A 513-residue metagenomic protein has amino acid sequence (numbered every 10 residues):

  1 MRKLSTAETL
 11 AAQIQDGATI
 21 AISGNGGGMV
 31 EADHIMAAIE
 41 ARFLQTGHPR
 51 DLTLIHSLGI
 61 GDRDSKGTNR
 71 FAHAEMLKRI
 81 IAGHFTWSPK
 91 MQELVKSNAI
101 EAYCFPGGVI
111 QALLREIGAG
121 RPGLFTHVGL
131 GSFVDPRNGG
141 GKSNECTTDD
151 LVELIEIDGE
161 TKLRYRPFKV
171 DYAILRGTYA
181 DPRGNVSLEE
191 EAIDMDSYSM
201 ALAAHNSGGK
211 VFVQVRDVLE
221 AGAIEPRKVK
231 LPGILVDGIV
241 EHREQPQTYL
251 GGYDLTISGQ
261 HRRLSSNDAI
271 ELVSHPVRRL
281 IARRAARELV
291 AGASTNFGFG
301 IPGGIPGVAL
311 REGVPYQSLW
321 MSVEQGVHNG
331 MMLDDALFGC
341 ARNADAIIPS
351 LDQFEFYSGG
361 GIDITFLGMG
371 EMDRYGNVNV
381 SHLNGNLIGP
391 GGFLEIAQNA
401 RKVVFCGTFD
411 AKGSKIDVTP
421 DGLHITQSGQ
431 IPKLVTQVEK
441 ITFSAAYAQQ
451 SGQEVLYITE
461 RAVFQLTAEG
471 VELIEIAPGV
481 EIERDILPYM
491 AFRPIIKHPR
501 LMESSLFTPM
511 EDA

Functional and structural regions predicted by a protein language model:
R2-A12, G27-Q45, I55, G61-R70 (+2 more regions): Conserved phosphate- and dinucleotide-binding cores of soluble alpha/beta proteins, encompassing both enzyme active
T6-T19, L280, R284-S294: Glycine-rich phosphate/diphosphate-binding loops that line cofactor/substrate pockets in enzymes
A18, H48-L52, K78, G292-A293: Nucleotide donor/acceptor-binding cores
T19-N25, T53-H56: Short glycine-rich or small-residue beta-strand-to-loop segments that form or flank ligand, phosphate, metal/Fe-S
R50, E271-S274, R283-A286, V290 (+2 more regions): Glycine-rich phosphate/ribose-binding loops and adjacent secondary-structure elements that form binding surfaces
S57-G59, G300, G326: Active-site beta-loop-alpha junctions enriched in small/polar residues
R262-V277: Glycine-rich phosphate-binding "P-loop"
